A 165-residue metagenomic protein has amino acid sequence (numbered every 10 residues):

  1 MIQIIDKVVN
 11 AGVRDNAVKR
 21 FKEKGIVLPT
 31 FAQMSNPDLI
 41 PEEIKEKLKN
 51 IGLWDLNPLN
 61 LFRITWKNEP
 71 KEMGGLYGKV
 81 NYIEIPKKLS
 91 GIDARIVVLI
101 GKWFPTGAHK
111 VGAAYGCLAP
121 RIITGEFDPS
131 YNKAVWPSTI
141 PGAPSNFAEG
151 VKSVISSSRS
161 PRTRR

Functional and structural regions predicted by a protein language model:
M1-R165: PLP-dependent amino-acid enzyme catalytic core
